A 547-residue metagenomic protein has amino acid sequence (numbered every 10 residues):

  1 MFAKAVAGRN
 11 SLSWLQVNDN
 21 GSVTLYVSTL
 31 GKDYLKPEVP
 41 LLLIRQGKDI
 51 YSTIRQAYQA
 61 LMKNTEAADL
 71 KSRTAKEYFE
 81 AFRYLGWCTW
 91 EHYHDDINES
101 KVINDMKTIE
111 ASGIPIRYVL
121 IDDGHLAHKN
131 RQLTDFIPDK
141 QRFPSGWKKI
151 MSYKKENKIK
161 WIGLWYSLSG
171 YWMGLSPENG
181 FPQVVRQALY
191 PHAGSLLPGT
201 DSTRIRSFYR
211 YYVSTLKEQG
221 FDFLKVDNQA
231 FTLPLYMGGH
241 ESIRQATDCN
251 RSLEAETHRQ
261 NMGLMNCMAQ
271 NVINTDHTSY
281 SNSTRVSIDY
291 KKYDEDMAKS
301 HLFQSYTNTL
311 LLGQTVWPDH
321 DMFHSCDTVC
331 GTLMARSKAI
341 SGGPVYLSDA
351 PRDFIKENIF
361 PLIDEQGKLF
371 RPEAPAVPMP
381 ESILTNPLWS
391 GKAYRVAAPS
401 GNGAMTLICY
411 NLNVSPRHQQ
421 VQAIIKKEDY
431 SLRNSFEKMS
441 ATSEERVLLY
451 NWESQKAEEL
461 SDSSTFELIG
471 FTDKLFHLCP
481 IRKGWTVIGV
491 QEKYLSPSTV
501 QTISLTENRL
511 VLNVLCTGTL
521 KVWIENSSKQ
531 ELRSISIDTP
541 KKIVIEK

Functional and structural regions predicted by a protein language model:
M1-Y118, K140-F143, W161: Carbohydrate-recognition beta-sandwich/jelly-roll modules in extracellular/periplasmic carbohydrate-active proteins
E80, V102, S112, F143 (+10 more regions): Active-site-proximal structural scaffolding
E80-I243: Aromatic-lined carbohydrate-binding/catalytic grooves of carbohydrate-active enzymes
L85, P361, L369, P375-A376 (+2 more regions): Short helix/strand-capping turn motifs
Y93-I97, L126-N130, S169-L175, F231-L235 (+8 more regions): Flexible loop/turn segments at secondary-structure boundaries
W172-K217, R251-N358, A374-T385: Glycan-recognition surfaces
K338-S341, Y346, T385-E445, L475-R482 (+1 more regions): Carbohydrate-binding surface patches
L460-T499, L520-V522, E531-K547: C-terminal beta-strand-rich structural cap/linker in extracellular carbohydrate-active enzymes
